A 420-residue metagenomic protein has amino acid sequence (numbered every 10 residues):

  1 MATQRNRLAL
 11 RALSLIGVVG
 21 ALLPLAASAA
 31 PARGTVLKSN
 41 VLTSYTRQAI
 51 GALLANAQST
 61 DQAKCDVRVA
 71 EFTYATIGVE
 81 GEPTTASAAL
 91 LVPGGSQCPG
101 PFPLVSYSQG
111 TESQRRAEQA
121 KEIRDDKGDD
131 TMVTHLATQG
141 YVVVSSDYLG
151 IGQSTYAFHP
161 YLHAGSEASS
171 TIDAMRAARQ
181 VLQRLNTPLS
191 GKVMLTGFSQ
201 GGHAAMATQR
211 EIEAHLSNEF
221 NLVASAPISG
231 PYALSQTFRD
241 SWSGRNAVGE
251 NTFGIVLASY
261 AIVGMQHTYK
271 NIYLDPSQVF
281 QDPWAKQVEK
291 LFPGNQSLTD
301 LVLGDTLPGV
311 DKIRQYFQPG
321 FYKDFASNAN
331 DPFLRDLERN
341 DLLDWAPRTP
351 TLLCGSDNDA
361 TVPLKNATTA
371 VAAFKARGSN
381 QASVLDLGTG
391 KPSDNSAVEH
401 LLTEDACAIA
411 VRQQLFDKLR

Functional and structural regions predicted by a protein language model:
A29-G100: Catalytic-loop region of hydrolases
E80-T85, P93-Q139: Short, surface-exposed "cap/lid" segments of acyl-processing enzymes
Y161-Q183: Alpha/beta-hydrolase active-site loop
R176-V248: Primarily recognizes the serine-hydrolase "nucleophile elbow" in alpha/beta-hydrolase and SGNH/GDSL folds
T208, T349, P363-A373: Short alpha-helix in the alpha/beta-hydrolase fold that links the catalytic acid
P231-D344: Accessory cap/linker subdomain of secreted extracellular hydrolases
F325, A329, L334-R335, T361 (+1 more regions): C-terminal catalytic histidine-bearing segment of alpha/beta-hydrolase fold enzymes
L352-D359: Short beta-strand/loop motif that positions the catalytic acidic residue of the alpha/beta-hydrolase fold
